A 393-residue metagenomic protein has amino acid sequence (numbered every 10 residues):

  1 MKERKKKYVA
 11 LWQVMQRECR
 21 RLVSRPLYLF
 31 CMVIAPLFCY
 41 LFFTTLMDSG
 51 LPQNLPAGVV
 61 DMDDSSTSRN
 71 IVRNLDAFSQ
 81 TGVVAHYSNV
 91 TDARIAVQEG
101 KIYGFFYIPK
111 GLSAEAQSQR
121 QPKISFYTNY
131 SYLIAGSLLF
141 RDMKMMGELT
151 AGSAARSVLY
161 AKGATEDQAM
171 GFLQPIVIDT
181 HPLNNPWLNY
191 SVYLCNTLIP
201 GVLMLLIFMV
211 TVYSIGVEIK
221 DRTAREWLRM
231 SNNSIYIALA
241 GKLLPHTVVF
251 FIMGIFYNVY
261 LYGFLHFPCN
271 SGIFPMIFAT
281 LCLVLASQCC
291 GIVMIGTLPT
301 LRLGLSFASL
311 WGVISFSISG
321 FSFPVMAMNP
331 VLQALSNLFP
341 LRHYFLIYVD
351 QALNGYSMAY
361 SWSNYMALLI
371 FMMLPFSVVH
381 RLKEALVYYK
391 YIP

Functional and structural regions predicted by a protein language model:
M1-Y190, A385, I392-P393: Extracytoplasmic/periplasmic domains immediately adjacent to an N-terminal transmembrane anchor in multi-pass membrane
Y8, W12-Q16, V192, S231-N232 (+5 more regions): Alpha-helical membrane-protein architecture signal
P26-L27, Y236, R302: Residues that define the loop-to-transmembrane-helix transition and helix capping in multi-pass membrane transporters
Y28, M32, P245, S363-N364: Alpha-helical segments in transporter systems
F38-L41, H181-L261: Hydrophobic alpha-helical transmembrane segments of multi-pass membrane transport proteins
D64, V248, I252, F256-Y260 (+1 more regions): Membrane-spanning alpha-helical segments of multipass transporters and channels
R120-S137, P182, Y213, G291-V313: Cytoplasmic juxtamembrane interface segments
